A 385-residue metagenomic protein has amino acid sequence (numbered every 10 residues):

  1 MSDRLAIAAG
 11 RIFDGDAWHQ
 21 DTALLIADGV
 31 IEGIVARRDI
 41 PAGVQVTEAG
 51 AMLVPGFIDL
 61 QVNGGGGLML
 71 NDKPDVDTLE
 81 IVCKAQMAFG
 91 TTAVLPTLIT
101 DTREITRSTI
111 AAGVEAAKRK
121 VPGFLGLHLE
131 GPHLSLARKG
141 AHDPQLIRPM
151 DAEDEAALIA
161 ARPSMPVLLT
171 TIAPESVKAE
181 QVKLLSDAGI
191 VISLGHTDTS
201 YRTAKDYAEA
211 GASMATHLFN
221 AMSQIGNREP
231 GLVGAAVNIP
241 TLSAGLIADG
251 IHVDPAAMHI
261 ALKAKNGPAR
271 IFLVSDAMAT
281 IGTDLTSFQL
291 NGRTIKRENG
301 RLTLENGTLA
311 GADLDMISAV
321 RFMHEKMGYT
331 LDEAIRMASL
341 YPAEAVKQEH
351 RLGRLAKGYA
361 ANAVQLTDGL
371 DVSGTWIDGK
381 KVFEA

Functional and structural regions predicted by a protein language model:
M1-I40, W376: N-terminal metal-binding scaffold of metallo-dependent hydrolase/deaminase domains
L5-A9, I40-E80, K84: Replace "His-x-His-based motif
G10, E344, R354-A385: C-terminal cap of metal-dependent C-N hydrolases
N63, V76, K84-L95, L136-S164 (+4 more regions): Active-site gating loops and adjacent loop-to-helix segments of metal-dependent hydrolytic enzymes
N63-G65, E80-T109, P122-S135, S164-E175 (+4 more regions): Divalent metal-dependent hydrolysis catalytic cores, especially in the metallo-beta-lactamase
L129, L185, A215, M323 (+1 more regions): Conserved, mostly hydrophobic/aromatic
A156, A160-T283: Active-site core of metal-dependent hydrolases
G231, A235-G245, G250, L262-S275 (+1 more regions): His/Asp/Glu-enriched, well-ordered alpha-helical/loop segment that forms or immediately abuts the divalent-metal
